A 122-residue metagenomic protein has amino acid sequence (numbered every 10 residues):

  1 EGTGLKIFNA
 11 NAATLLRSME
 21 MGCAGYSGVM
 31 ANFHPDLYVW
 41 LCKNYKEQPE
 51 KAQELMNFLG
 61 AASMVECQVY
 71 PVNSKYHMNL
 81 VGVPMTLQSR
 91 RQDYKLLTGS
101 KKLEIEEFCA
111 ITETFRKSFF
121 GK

Functional and structural regions predicted by a protein language model:
E1-Y70: Catalytic alpha/beta core domains of metabolic enzymes, predominantly
V69-K122: C-terminal extensions of enzymes
